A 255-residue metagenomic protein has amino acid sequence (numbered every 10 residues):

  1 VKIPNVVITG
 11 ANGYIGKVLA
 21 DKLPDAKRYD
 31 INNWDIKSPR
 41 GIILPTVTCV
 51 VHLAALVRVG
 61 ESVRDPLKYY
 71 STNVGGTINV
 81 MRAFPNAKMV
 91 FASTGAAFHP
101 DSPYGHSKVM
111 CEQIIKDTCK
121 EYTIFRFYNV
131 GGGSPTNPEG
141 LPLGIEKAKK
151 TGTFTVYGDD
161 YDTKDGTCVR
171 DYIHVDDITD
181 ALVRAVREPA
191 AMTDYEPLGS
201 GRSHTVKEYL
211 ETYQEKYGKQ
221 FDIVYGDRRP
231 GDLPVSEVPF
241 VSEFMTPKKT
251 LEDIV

Functional and structural regions predicted by a protein language model:
V6-L23: N-terminal Rossmann NAD(P)H-binding glycine-rich loop of SDR-like oxidoreductase domains
A26-I42: Adenosine-cofactor binding site in Rossmann-like domains, unifying the SAM/SAH pocket of S-adenosylmethionine-dependent
R40-T72, A96: NAD(P)H-binding glycine-rich loop region in Rossmannoid oxidoreductase-like domains and their noncatalytic homologs
I42, V175, E208, Y225-K249: Conserved C-terminal active-site "lid" loop/helix of NAD(P)H-dependent oxidoreductases that clamps the redox cofactor
V50, R64-M89, V109, Q113-I114: NAD(P)-cofactor binding segment of oxidoreductase domains
H52, I78-G105, Y122-F125: Conserved Rossmann-fold NAD(P)-dependent oxidoreductase catalytic core, especially the SDR/UDP-sugar
P103, Q113-D180, R184, T212-Q214: NAD(P)-dependent short-chain dehydrogenase/reductase
D159-Y161, T193-P197, H204-E211, G218-V235: C-terminal "lid/loop" region of Rossmann-like NAD(P)-dependent oxidoreductases
